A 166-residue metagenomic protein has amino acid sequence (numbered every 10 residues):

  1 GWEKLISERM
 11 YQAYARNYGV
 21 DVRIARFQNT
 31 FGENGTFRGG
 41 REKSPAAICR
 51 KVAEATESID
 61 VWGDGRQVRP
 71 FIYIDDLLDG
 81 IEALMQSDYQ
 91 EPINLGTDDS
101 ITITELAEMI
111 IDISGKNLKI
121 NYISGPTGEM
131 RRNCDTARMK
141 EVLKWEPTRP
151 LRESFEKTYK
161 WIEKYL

Functional and structural regions predicted by a protein language model:
G1-E8, R38-A46, P70-F71, S100: Short-chain dehydrogenase/reductase
G1-R26, A47-T56: Active-site Tyr-X1-5-Lys
E8, F27, E42, Y89 (+1 more regions): ATP/adenylate-binding site constellation spanning eukaryotic-like Ser/Thr protein kinases, ABC-transporter
Q12, N34-F37, L143: Short, function-defining helix-loop hinge/capping sites that tune catalysis or transport
R23-S44, V68: Flexible, glycine-rich beta-alpha linker
R26, K43, A47, T102 (+1 more regions): Amphipathic alpha-helical recognition patches that constitute DNA-binding helices
E54-L166: C-terminal substrate-binding subdomain of Rossmann-fold SDR/epimerase-dehydratase oxidoreductases
